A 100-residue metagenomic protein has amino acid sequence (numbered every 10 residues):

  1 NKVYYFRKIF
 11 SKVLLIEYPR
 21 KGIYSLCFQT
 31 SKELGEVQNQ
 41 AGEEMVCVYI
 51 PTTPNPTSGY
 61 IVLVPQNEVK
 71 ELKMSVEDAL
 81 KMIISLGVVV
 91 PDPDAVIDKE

Functional and structural regions predicted by a protein language model:
N1-R7: Transmembrane alpha-helices and immediately adjacent membrane-cytoplasm interface residues in multi-pass integral
S11-E100: Terminal membrane-proximal soluble interaction domains of membrane-associated proteins
